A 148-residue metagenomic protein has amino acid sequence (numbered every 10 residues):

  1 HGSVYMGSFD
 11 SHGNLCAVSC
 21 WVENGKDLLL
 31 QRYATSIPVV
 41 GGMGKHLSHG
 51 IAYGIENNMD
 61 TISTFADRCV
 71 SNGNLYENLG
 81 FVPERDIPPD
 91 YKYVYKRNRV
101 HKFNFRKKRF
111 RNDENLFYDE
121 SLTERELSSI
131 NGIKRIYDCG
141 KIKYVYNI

Functional and structural regions predicted by a protein language model:
H1-N57, T61-L79, P83-D90, R97-N98 (+1 more regions): A conserved beta-strand-loop-helix scaffold within acyl/acetyltransferase catalytic domains
V4, V22, A34-V39, F105-F110 (+1 more regions): Unusually extended, aromatic-enriched hydrophobic runs near protein termini
R85-N115: Helix-centered, glycine/charged polyanion-binding patches within enzymatic domains that contact phosphate-containing
R109-Y146: A conserved mid-domain beta-alpha-beta active-site/ligand-binding segment of alpha/beta enzyme cores
